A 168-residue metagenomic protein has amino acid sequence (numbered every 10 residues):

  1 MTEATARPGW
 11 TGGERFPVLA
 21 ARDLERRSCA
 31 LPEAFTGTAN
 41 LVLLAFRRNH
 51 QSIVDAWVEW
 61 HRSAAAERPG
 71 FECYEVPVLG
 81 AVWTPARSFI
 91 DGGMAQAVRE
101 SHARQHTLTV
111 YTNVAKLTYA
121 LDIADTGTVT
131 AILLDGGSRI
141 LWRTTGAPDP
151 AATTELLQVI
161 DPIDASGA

Functional and structural regions predicted by a protein language model:
M1-P32, A56, H106: N-terminal "domain-start" segment that seeds a small globular fold
L24-R26, V78-A81, T112-A115: Residues that form or immediately flank small-molecule/cofactor binding pockets and catalytic motifs
L31-D55, C73: Short active-site neighborhood of thiol/selenol oxidoreductases, capturing the structured segment around
T36, A66-R68, T126: Short, well-ordered coil/turn elements that cap or connect secondary structure elements
N49-R99: Structural microenvironment flanking redox-active thiols in thiol-disulfide oxidoreductases
Y74-V76, S88-D125: Short, internal strand/loop/helix patches that form the active-site neighborhood or redox-interaction surface
Y119, T126-A168: Thiol-/selenol-based redox modules, centered on thioredoxin-like and closely related oxidoreductase domains
